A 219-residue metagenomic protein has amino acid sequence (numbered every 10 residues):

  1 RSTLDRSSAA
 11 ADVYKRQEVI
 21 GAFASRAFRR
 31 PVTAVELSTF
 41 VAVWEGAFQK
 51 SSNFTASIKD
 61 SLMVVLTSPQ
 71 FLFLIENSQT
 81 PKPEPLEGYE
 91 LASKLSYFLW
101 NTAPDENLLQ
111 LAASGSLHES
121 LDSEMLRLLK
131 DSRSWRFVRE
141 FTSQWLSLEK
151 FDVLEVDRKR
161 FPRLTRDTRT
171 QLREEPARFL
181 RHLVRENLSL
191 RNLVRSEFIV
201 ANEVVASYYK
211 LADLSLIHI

Functional and structural regions predicted by a protein language model:
R1-A10, Y14, I217-H218: Single conserved hydrophobic/aromatic residue that forms the stacking wall/gate of nucleotide- or nucleobase-binding
D12-V32, E36, V43: Glycine- and hydrophobic-rich flexible loops that cap the catalytic core of alpha/beta enzyme folds
Q17-V19, L37-W44, F48-L216: Short, structured secondary-structure elements that scaffold catalytic or ligand/cofactor-binding regions
